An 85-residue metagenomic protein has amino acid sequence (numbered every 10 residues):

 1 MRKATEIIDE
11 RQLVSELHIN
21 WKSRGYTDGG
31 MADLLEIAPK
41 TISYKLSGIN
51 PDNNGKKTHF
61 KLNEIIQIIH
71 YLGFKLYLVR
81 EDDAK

Functional and structural regions predicted by a protein language model:
M1-Y26: A short, Lys/Arg-rich alpha-helix, primarily the initiator
I8, Q12, G55-H59, N63: Residues at secondary-structure transition points
L17, M31-A32, I42-K45: Conserved hydrophobic/aromatic packing and binding residues within compact polymer-binding modules
W21, A32, I69: The alpha-helix within a helix-turn-helix
T27-L35: Short alpha-helical "recognition helix" segments of helix-turn-helix
E36-F60: Recognition helix of helix-turn-helix/homeodomain-like DNA-binding domains that insert into the DNA major groove
H59-Y77: DNA major-groove recognition helix of helix-turn-helix/homeodomain DNA-binding modules
D82-K85: Helix-turn-helix/homeodomain-like alpha-helical modules used for DNA recognition and transcription-factor dimerization
